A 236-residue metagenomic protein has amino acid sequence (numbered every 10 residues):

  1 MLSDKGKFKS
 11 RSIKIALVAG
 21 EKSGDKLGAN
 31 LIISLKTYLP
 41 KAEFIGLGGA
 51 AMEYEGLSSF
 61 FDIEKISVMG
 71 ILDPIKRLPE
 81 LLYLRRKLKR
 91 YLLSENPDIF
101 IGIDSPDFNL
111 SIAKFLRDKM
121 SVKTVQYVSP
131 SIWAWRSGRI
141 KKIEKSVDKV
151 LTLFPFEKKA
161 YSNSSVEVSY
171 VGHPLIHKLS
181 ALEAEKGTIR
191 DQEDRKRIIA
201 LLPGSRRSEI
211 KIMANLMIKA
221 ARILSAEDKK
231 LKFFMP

Functional and structural regions predicted by a protein language model:
M1-K7: Intrinsic disorder/low-complexity segments
S12, R195-K196: Phosphate-coordination loops involved in phosphoryl transfer and adenosine-cofactor binding
I13-T188, L201-M213, I223-K230: Active-site and donor-binding regions of nucleotide-sugar-utilizing enzymes
A214-I218: Short acidic-capped amphipathic helix/loop micro-motif used as an active-site/signal-coupling element
L231-P236: Catalytic donor nucleotide-activated moiety binding site of glycosyltransferases and closely related
